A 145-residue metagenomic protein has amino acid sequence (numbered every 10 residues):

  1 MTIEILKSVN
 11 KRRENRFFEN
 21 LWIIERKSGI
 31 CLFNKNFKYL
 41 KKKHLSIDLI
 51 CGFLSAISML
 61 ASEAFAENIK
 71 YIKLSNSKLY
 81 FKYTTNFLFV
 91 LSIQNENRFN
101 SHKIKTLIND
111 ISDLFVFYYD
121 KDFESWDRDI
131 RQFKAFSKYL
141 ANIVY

Functional and structural regions predicted by a protein language model:
T2-Y145: Acidic, low-complexity cytosolic segments
